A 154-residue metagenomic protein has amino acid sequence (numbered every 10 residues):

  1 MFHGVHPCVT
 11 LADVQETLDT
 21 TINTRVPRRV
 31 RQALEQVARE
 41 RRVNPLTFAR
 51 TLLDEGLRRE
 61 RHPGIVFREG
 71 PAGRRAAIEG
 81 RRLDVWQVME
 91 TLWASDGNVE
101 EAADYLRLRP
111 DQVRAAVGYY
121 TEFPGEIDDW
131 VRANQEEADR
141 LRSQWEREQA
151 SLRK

Functional and structural regions predicted by a protein language model:
M1-V26: Short Lys/Arg-rich basic patches
L11-D19, R59-D84: Short, Lys/Arg-enriched anionic-surface-contact patches
P27-P45: Surface-exposed, Lys/Arg-rich phosphate-binding patches that contact polyanionic backbones
V37, E101-D104: Short alpha-helical "recognition helix" segments of helix-turn-helix
N44-I65: Short, basic amphipathic alpha-helical segments that act as recognition/interaction helices in nucleic-acid-binding
P63-F67, E126-Q135: Short Lys/Arg-enriched helix C-cap and helix-to-coil transition segments that create basic nucleic-acid-contact patches
P71-R82, V131-K154: Intrinsically disordered, low-complexity basic tails/linkers immediately adjacent to helix-turn-helix/homeobox/MYB/SANT
R81-G97: Short, amphipathic alpha-helical "recognition" segments used to contact nucleic acids or chromatin
